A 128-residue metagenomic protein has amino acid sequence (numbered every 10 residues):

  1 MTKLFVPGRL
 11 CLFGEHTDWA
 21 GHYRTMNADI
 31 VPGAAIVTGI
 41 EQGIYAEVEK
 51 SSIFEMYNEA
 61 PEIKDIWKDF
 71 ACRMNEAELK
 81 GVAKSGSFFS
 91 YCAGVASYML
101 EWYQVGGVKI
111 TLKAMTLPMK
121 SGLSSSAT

Functional and structural regions predicted by a protein language model:
M1-A127: ATP-binding N-lobe of GHMP and related small-molecule kinases
